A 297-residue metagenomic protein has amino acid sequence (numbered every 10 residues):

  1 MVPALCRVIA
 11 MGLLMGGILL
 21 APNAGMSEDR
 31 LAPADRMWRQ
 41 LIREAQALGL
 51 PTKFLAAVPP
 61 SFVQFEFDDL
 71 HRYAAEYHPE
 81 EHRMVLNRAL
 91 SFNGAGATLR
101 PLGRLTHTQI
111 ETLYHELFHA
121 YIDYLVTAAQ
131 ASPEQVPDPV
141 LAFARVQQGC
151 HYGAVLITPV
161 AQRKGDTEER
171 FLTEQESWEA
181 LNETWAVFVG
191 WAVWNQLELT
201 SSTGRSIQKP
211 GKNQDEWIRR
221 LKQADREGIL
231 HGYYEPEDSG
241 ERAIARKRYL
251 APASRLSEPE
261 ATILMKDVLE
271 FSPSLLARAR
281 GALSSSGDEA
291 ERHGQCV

Functional and structural regions predicted by a protein language model:
M1-A10: Bacterial N-terminal signal peptides that target proteins for export
A10-L19: Bacterial N-terminal signal peptides
E28-A32, A192-V297: Pan-zinc metallopeptidase signature
P33-G94, T106, T127-F143: Auxiliary, metal-adjacent structural segments of Zn-dependent hydrolase domains
L90-L113, E174-S177: Short pre-active-site segment immediately N-terminal to the catalytic Zn-binding motif
E116-V136, W185, V193-E198: Catalytic Zn2+-binding segment of zinc metalloproteases
L125-E168: Post-HEXXH active-site segment of zinc metalloproteases
H151-S201: Metalloprotease/metallohydrolase-associated module, dominated by Zn2+-dependent proteases
